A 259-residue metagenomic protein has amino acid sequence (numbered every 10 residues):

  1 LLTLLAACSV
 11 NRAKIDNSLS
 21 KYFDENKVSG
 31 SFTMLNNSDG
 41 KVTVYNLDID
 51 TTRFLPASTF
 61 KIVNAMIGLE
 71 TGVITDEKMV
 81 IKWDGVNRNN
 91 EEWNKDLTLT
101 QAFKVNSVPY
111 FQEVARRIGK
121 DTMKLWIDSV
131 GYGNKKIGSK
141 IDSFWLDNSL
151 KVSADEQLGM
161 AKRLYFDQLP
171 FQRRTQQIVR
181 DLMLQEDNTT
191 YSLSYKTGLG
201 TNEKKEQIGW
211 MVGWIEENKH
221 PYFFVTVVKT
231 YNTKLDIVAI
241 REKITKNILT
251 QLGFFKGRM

Functional and structural regions predicted by a protein language model:
L1-A6: Sec-dependent bacterial lipoprotein signal peptides
C8-T52: Beta-lactamase-like hydrolase cores
N11-S20, N26, R117-G119, Y165-S192 (+1 more regions): Structured C-terminal helix/loop/strand segments within mature extracytoplasmic catalytic/sensor domains
I15, E70-G85, F171-Q176: Short, well-structured active-site flanking segments
N46-T51, K95-D96, K104-F111, G138-W145 (+1 more regions): Flexible glycine/proline-enriched surface loops and loop-helix/loop-strand junctions
R53-E77, A102, F224: Active-site SXXK
E77-M123, L150-S153: Conserved catalytic neighborhood of penicillin-recognizing serine enzymes
T98, E113-R163: Mid-domain, small-residue-enriched loop/turn segments at the edges of structured enzyme/sensor domains
